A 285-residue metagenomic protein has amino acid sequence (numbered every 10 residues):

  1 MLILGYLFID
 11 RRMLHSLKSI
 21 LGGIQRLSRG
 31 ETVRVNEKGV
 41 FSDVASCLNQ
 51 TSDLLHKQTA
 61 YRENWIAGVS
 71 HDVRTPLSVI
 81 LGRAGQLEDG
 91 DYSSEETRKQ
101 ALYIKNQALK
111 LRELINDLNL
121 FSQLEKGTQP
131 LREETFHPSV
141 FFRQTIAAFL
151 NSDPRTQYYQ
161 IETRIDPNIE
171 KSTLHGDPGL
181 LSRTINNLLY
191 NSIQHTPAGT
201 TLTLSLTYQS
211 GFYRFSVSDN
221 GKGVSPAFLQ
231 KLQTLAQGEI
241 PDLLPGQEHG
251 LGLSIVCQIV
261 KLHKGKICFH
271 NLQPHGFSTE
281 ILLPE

Functional and structural regions predicted by a protein language model:
M1-A67, L81-E88, L102, G250 (+6 more regions): Membrane-proximal HAMP signal-relay module
N106-L111: Short alpha-helical segment of the dimerization/phosphotransfer core of two-component systems
K126-L131, K171-G176: Conserved micro-motifs of the catalytic ATP-binding
R132-L150: A conserved beta-strand-to-alpha-helix junction within the catalytic ATP-binding
S152-I165: Short conserved segments within the C-terminal catalytic ATPase subdomain
S192-I193: Short helix-loop "hinge" at the ATP-lid/N-box region of the Bergerat-fold HATPase_c
D219: Acidic ATP/Mg2+-coordinating residue in the GHKL
V224-E239: Short conserved segment of the HATPase_c
